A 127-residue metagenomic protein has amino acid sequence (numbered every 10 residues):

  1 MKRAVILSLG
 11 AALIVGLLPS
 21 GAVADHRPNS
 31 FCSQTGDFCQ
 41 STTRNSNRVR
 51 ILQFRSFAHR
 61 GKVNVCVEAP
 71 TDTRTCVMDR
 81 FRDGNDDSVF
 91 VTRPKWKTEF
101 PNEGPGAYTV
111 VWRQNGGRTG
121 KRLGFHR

Functional and structural regions predicted by a protein language model:
M1-T42: N-terminal prepro-regions of secreted/extracellular proteins
D25-D72: Short, surface-exposed binding/anchoring microloops in extracellular/periplasmic proteins
R44-S46, F81-G84, F125-R127: A short, sequence-level motif marking secondary-structure junctions
R48-V49, K95, G120: Intrinsic-disorder/low-complexity, polar/charged segments enriched in Ser/Thr/Lys/Arg/Asp/Glu/Gln
R50-Q53, N64-C66, C76, S88 (+1 more regions): Ordered hydrophobic segments in well-structured contexts
R55-F57, E99-H126: Short, exposed beta-strand-loop hairpins at the edges of beta-sheets in extracellular/periplasmic proteins
T73-V89: Solvent-exposed serine/threonine-rich low-complexity stretches and specific carbohydrate-binding patches
D86-P101: Exposed aromatic-hydrophobic patches
